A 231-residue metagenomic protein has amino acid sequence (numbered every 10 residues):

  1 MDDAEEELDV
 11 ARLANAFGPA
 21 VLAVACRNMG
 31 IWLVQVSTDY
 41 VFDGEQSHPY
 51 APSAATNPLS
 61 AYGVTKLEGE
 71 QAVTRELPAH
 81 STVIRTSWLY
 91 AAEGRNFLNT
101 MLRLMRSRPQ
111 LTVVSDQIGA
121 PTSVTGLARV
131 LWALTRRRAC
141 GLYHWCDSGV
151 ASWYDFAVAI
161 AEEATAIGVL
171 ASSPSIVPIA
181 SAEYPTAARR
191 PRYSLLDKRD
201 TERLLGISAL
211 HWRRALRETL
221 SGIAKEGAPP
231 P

Functional and structural regions predicted by a protein language model:
M1, Q35-P49, A61-L67, L89-G94: Conserved catalytic-site region of short-chain dehydrogenase/reductase
M1-A14, R27: NAD(P)H-binding glycine-rich loop region in Rossmannoid oxidoreductase-like domains and their noncatalytic homologs
F17-L59: Conserved Rossmann-fold NAD(P)-dependent oxidoreductase catalytic core, especially the SDR/UDP-sugar
R27, N57-T82: Active-site Tyr-X1-5-Lys
Q71-G126, W132-A133: NAD(P)-dependent short-chain dehydrogenase/reductase
V130, R137-A187, G227-A228: Mid/C-terminal beta-alpha module of Rossmann-like enzyme folds, strongest in SDR-family dehydrogenases/epimerases
P178-K198, H211: Active-site loop of classical SDR/Rossmann-like NAD(P)-dependent oxidoreductases, centered on the catalytic Tyr-X3-Lys
W212-P231: Amphipathic terminal alpha-helices
